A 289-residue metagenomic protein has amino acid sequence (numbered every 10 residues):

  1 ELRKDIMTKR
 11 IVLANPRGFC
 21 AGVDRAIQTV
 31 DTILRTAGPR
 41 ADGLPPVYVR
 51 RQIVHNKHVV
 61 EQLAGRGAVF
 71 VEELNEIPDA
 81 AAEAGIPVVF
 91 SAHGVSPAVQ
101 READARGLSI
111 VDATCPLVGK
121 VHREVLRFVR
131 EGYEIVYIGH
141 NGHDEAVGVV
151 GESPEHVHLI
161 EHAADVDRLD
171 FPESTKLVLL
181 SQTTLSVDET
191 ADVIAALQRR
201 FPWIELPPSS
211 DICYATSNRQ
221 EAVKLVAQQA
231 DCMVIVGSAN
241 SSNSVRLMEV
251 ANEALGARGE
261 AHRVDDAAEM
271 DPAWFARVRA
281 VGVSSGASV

Functional and structural regions predicted by a protein language model:
I6-S288: The feature marks the mature, well-folded catalytic cores of soluble enzymes
